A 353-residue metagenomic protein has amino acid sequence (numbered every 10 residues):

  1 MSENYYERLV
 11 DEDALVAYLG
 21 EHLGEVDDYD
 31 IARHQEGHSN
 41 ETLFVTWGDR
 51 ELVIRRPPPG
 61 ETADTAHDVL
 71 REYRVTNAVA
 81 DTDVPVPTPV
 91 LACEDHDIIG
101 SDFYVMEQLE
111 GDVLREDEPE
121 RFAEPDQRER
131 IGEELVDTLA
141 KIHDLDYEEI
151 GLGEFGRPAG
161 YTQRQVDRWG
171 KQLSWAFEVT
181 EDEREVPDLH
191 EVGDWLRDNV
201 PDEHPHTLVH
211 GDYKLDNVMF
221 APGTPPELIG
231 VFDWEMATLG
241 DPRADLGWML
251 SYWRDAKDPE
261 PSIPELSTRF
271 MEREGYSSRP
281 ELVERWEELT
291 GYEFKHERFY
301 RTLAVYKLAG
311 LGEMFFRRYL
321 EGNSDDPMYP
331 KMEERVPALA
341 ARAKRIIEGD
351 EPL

Functional and structural regions predicted by a protein language model:
M1-Y29: Juxta-kinase regulatory segment immediately upstream of eukaryotic protein kinase catalytic domains
S2-E7, F270-E272, S277-E281, E287-E293 (+1 more regions): ATP/Mg2+ or Mg2+-diphosphate-binding catalytic cores that bind nucleotide phosphates or diphosphates via glycine-rich
A32-T207, P226, E351: ATP-binding pocket architecture of kinase catalytic cores
A80, H143-D146, L250, R254-K257 (+1 more regions): Protein kinase-like catalytic domain
D212: Conserved catalytic-loop position in the HRD/HxD motif
V218-F220: Hydrophobic residue at the +6 position relative to the catalytic HRD Asp in the kinase catalytic loop
V231-A237: Activation of the activation-loop gatekeeper triad in protein kinase-fold domains
Y292-A304: All-alpha amphipathic helical-bundle segments outside canonical DNA-binding/catalytic cores that form hydrophobic
